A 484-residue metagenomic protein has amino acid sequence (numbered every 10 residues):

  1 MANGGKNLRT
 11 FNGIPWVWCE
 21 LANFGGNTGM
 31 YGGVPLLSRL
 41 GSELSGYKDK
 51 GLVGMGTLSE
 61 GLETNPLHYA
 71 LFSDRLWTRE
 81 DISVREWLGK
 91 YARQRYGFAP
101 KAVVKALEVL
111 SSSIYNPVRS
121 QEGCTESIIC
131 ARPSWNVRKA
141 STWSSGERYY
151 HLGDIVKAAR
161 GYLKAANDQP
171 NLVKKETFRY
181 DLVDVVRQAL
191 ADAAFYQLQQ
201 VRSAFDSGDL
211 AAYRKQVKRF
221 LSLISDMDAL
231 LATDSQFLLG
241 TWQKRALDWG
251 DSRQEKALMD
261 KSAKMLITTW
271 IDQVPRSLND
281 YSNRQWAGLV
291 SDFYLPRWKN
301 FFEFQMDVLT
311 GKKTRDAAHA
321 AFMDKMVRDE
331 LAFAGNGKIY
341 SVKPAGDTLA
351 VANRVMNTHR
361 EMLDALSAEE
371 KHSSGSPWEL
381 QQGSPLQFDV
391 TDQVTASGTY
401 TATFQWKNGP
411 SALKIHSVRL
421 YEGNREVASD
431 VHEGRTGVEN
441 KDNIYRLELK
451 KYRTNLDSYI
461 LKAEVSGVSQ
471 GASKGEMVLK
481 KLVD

Functional and structural regions predicted by a protein language model:
M1-K105, S111, N116, C124 (+5 more regions): Catalytic-core regions of glycoside hydrolase
G146-V173, V183-D206: C-terminal substrate/ligand-recognition segments
Q197, R202, Y213-E369: C-terminal amphipathic alpha-helical interaction region
A368-T395, V431-L447: Extracellular carbohydrate recognition and processing domains and analogous Trp-centered ligand-binding platforms
T395-T401, R453-K462: Extended extracellular/luminal ectodomain segments enriched in beta-structured repeat modules
F404-P410, E464-Q470: Short beta-strand-plus-loop segments that form exposed binding edges in beta-rich domains
